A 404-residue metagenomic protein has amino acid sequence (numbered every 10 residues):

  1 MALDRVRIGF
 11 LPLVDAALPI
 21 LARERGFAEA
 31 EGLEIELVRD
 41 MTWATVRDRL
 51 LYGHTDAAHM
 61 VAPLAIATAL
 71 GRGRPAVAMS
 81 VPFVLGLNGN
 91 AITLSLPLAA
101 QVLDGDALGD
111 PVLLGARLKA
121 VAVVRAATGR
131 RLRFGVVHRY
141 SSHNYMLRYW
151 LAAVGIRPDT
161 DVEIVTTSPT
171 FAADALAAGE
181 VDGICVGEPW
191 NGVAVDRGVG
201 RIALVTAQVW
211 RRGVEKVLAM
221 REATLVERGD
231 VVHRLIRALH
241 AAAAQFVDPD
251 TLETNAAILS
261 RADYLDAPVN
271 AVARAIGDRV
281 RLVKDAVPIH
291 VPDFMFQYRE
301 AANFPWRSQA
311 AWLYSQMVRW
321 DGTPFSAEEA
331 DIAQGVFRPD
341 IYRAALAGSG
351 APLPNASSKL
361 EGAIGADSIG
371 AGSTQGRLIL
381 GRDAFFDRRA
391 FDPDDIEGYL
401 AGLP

Functional and structural regions predicted by a protein language model:
D4-R157, D182-V195, V199-R212: Short, glycine-/small- and polar/acidic-enriched structural segments that line small-molecule recognition paths
T55-D56, V162, T167-G200, A262 (+1 more regions): Ligand-binding pocket segment of bilobal, Venus flytrap-like solute-binding proteins
I92-T93, V217-M220, T224-L225: Short glycine- and hydrophobic/aromatic-rich loop-to-beta-strand nucleating segment in the catalytic cores
R157-V162, V226-V231: Inter-helical turn/loop segments and adjacent helix faces that build the functional surface of alpha-helical bundle
R212-G213, T254: Short gly/pro-enriched beta-turn/loop segments at secondary-structure junctions
G229-R338: Secondary-structure end/capping motifs
A311-P404: Conserved C-terminal helix/tail region of periplasmic/extracytoplasmic solute-binding proteins
